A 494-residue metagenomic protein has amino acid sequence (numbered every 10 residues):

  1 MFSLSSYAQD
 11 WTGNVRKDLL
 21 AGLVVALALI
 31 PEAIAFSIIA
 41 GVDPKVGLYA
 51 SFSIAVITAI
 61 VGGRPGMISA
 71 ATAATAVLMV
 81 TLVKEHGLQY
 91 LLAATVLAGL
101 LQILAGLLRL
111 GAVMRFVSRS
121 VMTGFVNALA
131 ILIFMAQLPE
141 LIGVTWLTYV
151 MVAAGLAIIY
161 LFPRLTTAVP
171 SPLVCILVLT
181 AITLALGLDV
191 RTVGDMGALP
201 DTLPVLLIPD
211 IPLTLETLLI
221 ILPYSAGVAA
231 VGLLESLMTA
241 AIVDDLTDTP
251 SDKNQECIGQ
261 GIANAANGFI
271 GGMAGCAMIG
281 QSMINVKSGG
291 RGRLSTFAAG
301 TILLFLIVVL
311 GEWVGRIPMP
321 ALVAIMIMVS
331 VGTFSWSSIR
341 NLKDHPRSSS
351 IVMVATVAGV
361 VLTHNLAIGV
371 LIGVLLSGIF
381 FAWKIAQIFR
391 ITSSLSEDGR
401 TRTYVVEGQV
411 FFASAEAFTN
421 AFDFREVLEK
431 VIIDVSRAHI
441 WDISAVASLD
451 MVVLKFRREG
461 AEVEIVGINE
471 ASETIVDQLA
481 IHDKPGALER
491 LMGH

Functional and structural regions predicted by a protein language model:
M1-F380, I385-F389: Transmembrane helical cores of multi-pass ion-transport proteins
M1-R16, R191-L207, I388-V405, G460-H494: Intrinsically disordered, low-complexity non-transmembrane regions of multi-pass membrane transporters
L4, P170, S295-W313, F424-S448 (+1 more regions): Contiguous hydrophobic segments
E140-L141, T183, A229, S396 (+3 more regions): Glycine-rich loops and low-complexity Gly/Arg-rich segments that provide flexible linkers or classic glycine-based
G332-H482: The feature marks cytosolic C-terminal regulatory regions of anion transporters and related permeases
